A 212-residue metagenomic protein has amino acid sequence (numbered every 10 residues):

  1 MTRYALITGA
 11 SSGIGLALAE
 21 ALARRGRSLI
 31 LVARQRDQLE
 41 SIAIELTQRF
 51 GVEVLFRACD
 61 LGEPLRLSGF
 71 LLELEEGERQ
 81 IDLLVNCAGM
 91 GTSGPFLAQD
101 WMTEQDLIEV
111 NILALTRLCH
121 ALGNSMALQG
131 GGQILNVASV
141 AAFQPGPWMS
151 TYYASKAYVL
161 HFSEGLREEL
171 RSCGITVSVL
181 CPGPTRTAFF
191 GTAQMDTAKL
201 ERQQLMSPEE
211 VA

Functional and structural regions predicted by a protein language model:
S11-G13: Conserved glycine-rich cofactor-binding loop
R25-I42: Conserved glycine-rich Rossmann-like NAD(P)H-binding loop of the short-chain dehydrogenase/reductase
C87-T92: Conserved NAD(P)H cofactor-binding loop of Rossmann-fold oxidoreductase domains
P95-I108: Substrate-binding pocket helix/loop in short-chain dehydrogenase/reductase
C119, S155: Active-site helix of classical SDR
S139: Residue(s) in the substrate-gating loop at a strand-loop-helix junction that position the organic substrate next
R167-A212: SDR active-site lid
